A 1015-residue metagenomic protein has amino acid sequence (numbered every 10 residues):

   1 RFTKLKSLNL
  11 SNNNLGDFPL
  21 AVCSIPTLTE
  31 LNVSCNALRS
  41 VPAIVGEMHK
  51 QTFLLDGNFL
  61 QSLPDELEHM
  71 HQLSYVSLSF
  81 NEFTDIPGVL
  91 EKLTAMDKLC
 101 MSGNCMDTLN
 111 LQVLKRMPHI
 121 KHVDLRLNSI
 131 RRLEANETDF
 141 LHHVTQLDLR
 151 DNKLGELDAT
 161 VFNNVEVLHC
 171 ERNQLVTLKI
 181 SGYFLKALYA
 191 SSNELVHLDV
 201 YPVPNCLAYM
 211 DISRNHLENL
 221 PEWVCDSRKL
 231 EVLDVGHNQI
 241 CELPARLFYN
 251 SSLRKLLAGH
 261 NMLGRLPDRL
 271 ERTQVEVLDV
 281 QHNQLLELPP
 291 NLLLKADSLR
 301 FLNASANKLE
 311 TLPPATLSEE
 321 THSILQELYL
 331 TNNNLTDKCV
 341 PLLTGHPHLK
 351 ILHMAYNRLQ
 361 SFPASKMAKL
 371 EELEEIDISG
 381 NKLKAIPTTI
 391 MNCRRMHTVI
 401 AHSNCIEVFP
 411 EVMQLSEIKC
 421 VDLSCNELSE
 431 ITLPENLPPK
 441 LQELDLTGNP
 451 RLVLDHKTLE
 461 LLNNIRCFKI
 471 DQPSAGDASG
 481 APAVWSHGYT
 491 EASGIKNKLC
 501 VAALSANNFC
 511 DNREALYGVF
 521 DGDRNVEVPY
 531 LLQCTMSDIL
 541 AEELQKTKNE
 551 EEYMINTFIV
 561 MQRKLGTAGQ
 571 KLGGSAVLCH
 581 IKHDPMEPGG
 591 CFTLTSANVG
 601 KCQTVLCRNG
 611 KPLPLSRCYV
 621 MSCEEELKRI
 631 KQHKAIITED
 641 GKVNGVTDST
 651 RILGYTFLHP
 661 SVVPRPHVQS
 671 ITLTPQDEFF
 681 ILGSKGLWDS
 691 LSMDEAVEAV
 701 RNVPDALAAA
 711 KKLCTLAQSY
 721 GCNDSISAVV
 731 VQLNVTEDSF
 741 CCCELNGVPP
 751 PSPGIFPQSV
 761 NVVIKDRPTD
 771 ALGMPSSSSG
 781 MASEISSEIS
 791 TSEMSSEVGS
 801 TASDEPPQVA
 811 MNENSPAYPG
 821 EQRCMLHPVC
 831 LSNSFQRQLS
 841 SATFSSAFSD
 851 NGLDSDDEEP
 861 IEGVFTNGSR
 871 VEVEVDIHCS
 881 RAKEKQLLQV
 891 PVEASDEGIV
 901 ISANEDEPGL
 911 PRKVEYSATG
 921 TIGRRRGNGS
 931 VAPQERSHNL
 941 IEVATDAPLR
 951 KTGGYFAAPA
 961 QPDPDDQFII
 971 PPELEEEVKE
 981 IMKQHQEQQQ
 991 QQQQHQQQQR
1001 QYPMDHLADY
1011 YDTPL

Functional and structural regions predicted by a protein language model:
R1-K4, C23-L28, G46-K50, E68-L73 (+17 more regions): Leucine-rich repeat
L8-L10, L31-V33, Q51-L55, V76-L78 (+17 more regions): Conserved hydrophobic beta-strand positions in leucine-rich repeat
N13, N36, N58, N81 (+16 more regions): Consensus "Asn ladder" position of solenoid repeat domains
N14, C35-S40, M48-Q51, D56-S62 (+14 more regions): Solenoidal tandem-repeat scaffolds enriched in leucines and small polar residues
F18-L20, V41-A43, L63-E66, I86-V89 (+16 more regions): The feature encodes a structural signal of leucine-rich repeats
K229, S252-K255, E276-V277, S298-F301 (+7 more regions): PP2C/PPM-type serine/threonine phosphatase catalytic domain
N291, A296-R300, S305-K308, L312-Q414: Eukaryotic tandem repeat interaction scaffolds
